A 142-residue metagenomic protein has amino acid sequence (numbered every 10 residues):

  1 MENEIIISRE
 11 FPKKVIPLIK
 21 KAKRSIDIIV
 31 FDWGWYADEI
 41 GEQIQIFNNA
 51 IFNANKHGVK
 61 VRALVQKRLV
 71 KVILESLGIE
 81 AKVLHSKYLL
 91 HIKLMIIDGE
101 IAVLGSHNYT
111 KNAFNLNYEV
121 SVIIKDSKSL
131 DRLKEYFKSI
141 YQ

Functional and structural regions predicted by a protein language model:
M1-P17, D131, K138: Aromatic-Pro/Gly-enriched surface loop or interdomain linker that acts as a lid/target-recognition segment
E2-S8, D38-I40, I79-L84: Short, flexible loop segments at the rims of nucleotide/cofactor-binding pockets, characterized by
R9-P12, Q66-L69, S86-L89: Short beta->alpha connector loops
V15-E80: Primarily the HKD phosphodiesterase
E75-L89, D98: Structural recognition of alpha->loop->beta junctions
H91-L94, A113-F114: Short, charged, surface-exposed secondary-structure boundary motifs
K93-I96, V122-I123: Short beta-strand scaffold segments in enzyme catalytic cores
I101-Q142: Signature of lipid phosphatidyltransferase scaffolds
